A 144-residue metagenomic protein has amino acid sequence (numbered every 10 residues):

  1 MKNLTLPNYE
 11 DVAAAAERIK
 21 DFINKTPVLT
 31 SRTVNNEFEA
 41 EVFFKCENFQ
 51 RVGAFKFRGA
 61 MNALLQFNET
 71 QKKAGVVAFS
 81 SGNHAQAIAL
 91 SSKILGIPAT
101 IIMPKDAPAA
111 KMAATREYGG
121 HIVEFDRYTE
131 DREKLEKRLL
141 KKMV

Functional and structural regions predicted by a protein language model:
M1-V144: PLP-dependent amino-acid enzyme catalytic core
